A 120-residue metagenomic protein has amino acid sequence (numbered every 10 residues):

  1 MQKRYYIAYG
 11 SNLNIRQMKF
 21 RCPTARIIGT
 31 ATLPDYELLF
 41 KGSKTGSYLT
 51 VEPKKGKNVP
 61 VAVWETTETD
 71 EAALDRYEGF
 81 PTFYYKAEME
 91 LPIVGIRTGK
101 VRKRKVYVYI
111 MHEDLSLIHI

Functional and structural regions predicted by a protein language model:
M1-I118: Glycine-aromatic micro-motifs
